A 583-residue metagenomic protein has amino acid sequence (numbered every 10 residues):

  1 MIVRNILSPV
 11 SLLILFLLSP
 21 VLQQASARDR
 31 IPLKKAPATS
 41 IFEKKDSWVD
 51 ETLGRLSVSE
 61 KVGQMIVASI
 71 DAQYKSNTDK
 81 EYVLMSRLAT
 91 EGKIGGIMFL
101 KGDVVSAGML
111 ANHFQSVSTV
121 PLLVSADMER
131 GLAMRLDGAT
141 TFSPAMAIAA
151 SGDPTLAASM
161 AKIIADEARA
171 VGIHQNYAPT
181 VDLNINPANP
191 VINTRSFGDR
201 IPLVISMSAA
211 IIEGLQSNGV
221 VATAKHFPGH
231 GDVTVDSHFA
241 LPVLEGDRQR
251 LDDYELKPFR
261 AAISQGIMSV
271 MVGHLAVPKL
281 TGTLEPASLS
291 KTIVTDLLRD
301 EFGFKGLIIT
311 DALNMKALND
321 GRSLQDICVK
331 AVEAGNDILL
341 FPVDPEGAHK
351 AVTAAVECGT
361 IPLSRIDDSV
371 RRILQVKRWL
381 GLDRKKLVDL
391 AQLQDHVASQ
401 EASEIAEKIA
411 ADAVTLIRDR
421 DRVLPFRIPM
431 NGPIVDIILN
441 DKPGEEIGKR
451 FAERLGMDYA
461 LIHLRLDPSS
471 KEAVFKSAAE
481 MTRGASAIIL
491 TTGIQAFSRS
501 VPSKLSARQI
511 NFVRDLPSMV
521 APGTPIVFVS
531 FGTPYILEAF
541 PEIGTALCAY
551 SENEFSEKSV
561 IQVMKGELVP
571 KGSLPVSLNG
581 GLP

Functional and structural regions predicted by a protein language model:
M1-S11: Bacterial N-terminal signal peptides that target proteins for export
V10-P20: Bacterial N-terminal signal peptides
S26-L88, D300, R322-P583: Preference for extracellular/luminal or secreted protein segments
G54-S57, I97, V105-L122, L132-M134 (+2 more regions): Second-shell residues forming the walls of enzyme active-site clefts
K61-M65, G92-G96, S118-L122, R169-Q175 (+8 more regions): Loop/turn elements at helix/coil->beta-strand transitions in domains of secreted/extracellular proteins
G63-M65, M85-V104, P187-A188, I263-E285 (+2 more regions): Short acidic, glycine-rich surface-loop motifs adjacent to enzyme active sites
A68-K80, M146-A157, A240-Y254, M315-R322: Active-site mouth loops of central-metabolism enzymes
D71-Y74, A126-M134, H174-N184, A224-H230 (+3 more regions): Short glycine-enriched loops at secondary-structure junctions
